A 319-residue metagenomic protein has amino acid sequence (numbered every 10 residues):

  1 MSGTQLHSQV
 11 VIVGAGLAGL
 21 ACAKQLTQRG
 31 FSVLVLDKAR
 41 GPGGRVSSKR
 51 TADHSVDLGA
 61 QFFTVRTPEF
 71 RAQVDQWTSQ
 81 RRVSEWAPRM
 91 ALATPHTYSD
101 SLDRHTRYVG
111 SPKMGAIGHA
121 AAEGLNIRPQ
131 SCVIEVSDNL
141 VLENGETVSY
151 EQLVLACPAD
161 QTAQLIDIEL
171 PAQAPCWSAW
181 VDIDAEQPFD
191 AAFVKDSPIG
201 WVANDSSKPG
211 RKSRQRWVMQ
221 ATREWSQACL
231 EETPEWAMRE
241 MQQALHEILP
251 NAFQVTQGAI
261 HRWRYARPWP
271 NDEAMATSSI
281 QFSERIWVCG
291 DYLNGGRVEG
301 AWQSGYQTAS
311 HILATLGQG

Functional and structural regions predicted by a protein language model:
S8-V35, A309, L313: N-terminal Rossmann-like FAD-binding beta1-loop-alpha1 element of flavoenzymes
T27-T51: Glycine-rich FAD pyrophosphate-binding loop
G43, Y150-A191, N251-F253: Central helical "cap/lid" subdomain
S48-M90: N-terminal FAD cofactor-binding segment of flavoenzymes
F62-R66, T97-A120, E231-A237: Short beta-strand to alpha-helix junction loop
P129-V141: A conserved short coil-to-beta-strand element within the FAD-binding core of flavoproteins
W180-I183, A191-E231, E235-P250: Active-site substrate-recognition segment that forms the wall of the catalytic cavity or substrate channel
H246-E284: Flavin (FAD/FMN) cofactor-binding core of flavoprotein oxidoreductases
